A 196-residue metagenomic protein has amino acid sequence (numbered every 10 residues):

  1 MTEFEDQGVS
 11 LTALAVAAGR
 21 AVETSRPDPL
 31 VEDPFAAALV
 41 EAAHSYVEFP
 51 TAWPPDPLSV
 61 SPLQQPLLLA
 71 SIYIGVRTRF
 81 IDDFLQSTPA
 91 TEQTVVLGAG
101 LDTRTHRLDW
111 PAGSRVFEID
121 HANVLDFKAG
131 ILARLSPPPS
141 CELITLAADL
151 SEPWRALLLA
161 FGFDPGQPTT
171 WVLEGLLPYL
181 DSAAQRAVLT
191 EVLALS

Functional and structural regions predicted by a protein language model:
M1-V95, L101-L146: Rossmann-like AdoMet
D82-Q86, H106, R155-A160, L193: Generic structural signal for well-ordered alpha-helical scaffold segments
G100-D102, L177-P178: Short glycine-rich anion-binding loops that position phosphate/pyrophosphate groups of nucleotides and phosphorylated
L108-G113, D164-G166, A194-S196: Short, conserved loop/helix-junction motifs that constitute active-site signature segments in enzyme catalytic cores
L125, A129, R155, T170-L173 (+2 more regions): Hydrophobic, well-ordered secondary-structure segments
L132-G166: S-adenosyl-L-methionine
E142-T145, S151-A156, Y179-L195: A short, conserved alpha-helix within the catalytic core of class I
F163-A184, V192: A short SAM/SAH-binding and catalytic strip from SAM-dependent methyltransferases
